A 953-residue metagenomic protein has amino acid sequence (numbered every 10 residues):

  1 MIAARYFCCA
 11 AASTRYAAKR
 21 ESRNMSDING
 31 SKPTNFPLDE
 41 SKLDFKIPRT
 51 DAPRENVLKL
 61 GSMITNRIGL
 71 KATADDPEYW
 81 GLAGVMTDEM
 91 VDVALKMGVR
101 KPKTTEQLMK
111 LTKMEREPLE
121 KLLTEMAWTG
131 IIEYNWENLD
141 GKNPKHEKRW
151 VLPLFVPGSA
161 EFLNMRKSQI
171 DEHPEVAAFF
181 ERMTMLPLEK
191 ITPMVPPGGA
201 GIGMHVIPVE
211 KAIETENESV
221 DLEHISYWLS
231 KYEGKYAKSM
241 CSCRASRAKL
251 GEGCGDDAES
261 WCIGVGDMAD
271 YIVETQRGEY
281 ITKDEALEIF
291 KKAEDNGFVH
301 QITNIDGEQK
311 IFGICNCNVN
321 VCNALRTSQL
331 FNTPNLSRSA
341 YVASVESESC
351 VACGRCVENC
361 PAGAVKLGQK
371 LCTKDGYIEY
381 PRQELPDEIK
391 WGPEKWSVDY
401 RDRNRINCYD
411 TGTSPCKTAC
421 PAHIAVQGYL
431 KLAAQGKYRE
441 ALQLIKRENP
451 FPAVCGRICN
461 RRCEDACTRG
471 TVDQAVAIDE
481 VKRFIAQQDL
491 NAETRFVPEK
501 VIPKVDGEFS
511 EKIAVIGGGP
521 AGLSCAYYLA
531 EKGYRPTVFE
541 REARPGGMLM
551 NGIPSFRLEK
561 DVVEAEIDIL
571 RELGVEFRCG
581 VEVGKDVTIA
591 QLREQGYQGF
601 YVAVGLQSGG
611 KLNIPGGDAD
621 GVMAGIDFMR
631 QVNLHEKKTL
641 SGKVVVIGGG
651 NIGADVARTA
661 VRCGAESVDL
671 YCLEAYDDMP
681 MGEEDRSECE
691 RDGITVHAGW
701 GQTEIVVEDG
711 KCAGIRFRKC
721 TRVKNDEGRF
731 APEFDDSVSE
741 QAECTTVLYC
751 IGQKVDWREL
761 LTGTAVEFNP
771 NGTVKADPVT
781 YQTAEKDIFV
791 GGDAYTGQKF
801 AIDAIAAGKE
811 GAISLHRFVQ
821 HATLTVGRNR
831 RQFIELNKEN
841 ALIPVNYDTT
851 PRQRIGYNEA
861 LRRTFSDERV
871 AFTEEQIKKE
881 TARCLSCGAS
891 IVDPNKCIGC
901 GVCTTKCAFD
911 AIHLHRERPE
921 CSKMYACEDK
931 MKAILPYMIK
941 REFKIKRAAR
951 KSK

Functional and structural regions predicted by a protein language model:
G84, W150, Q301-G313, L330-N359 (+13 more regions): Ferredoxin-like iron-sulfur electron-transfer modules
A127-D140, V365-K366, I912: A short, conserved structural fragment
N143-M185: Short, amphipathic alpha-helical interaction segments positioned at domain boundaries
A362-P415, L430, V476-I478, K482-K512 (+11 more regions): Flanking helices and flexible, charged tails adjoining ferredoxin-like Fe-S electron-transfer domains in multi-subunit
I424-Q427, A433-A434, A475-D479, V515-V583 (+5 more regions): Beta1-alpha1 glycine-rich phosphate/pyrophosphate-binding loop at the start of Rossmann-like nucleotide-binding domains
I485-G507, K532, A565-K585, G609-C663 (+2 more regions): Glycine-rich dinucleotide-binding loop and its adjacent helix/turn
D618-S641, N725-Q798, I813: FAD-site-proximal beta/loop scaffold in flavoenzymes
A794-V819: A conserved FAD-binding loop/helix module that cradles the flavin
